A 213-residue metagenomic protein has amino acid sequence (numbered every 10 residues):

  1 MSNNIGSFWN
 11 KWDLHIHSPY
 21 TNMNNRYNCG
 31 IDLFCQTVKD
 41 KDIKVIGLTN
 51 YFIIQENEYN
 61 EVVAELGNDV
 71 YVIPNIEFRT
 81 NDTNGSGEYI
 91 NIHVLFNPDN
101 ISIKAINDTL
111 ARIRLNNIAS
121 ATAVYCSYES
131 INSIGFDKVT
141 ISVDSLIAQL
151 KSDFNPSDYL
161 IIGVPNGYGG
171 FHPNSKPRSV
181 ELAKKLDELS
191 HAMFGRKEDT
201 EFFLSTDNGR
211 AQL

Functional and structural regions predicted by a protein language model:
M1-G30, N57, R112-L213: Domain-core and long-helix interface of multi-subunit machines
N4-E129, S133: A metal-dependent hydrolase metal-coordination microenvironment
